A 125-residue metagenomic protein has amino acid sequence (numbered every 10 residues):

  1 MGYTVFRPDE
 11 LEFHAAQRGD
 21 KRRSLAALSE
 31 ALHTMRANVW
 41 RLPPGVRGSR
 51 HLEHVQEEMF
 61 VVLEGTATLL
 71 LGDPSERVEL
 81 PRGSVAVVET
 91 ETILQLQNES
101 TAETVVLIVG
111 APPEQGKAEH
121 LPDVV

Functional and structural regions predicted by a protein language model:
M1-T34, S49, A118-V125: A short, N-terminal "cap"/entry segment at the start of jelly-roll beta-barrel domains of the cupin/DSBH fold
R22-R23, N38-H54: Conserved short histidine dyad/triad with adjacent acidic residue
L32-T34, P43-R47, T66-T68, S75 (+1 more regions): Short, charged/polar surface micro-motifs in flexible loops or helix N-caps
A37-R41, M59, R77, V85-V87 (+1 more regions): Conserved hydrophobic/aromatic beta-strand scaffold that supports enzyme active sites
V46, V55-Q56, P74, T92-I93 (+1 more regions): A generic "binding-loop/recognition-motif" signal
S49-R50, L69-L70, V78, V88 (+1 more regions): Short beta-strand His + acidic residue motifs that chelate non-heme Fe in jelly-roll/DSBH and cupin folds
E53-R82: A short beta-strand-loop-beta hairpin characteristic of the jelly-roll/cupin
R82, T90-G116: Ligand-binding loop in jelly-roll beta-barrel domains
